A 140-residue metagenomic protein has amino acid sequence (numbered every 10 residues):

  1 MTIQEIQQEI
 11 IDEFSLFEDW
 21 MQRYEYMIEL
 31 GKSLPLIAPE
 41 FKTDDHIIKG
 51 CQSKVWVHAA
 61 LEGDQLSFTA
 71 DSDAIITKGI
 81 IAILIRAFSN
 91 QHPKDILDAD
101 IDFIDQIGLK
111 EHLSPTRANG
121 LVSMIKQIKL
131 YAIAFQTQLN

Functional and structural regions predicted by a protein language model:
I3-K54, L61-Q65, D102-N140: N-terminal intrinsically disordered, cationic/polar leader segments that include organellar targeting peptides
W56-H58, I83: Short, hydrophobic/aromatic-rich beta-strand segments within well-structured domains
S67-T69: Charge-centric, low-complexity intrinsically disordered segments used as regulatory activation/interaction regions
S72-A74: A short interface-forming secondary-structure element
T77: Hydrophobic (often cysteine-bearing) scaffold residues that line and stabilize catalytic clefts of nucleotide/cofactor
I80-Q91: Alpha-helical support elements that line or immediately flank enzyme active sites and cofactor-binding pockets
N90-I107: Glycine-rich phosphate/pyrophosphate-binding loops and their adjacent beta-strand/loop elements at enzyme active sites
